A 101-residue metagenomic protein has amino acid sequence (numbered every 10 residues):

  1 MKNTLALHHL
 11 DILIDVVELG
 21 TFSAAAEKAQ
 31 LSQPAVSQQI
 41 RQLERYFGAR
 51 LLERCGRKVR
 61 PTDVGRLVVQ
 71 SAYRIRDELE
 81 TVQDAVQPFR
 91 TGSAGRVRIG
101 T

Functional and structural regions predicted by a protein language model:
A6-H9, Q33, G65, A72 (+1 more regions): The N-cap/first-turn positions of alpha helices within or immediately adjacent to helix-turn-helix DNA-binding domains
I12-V16, V68: Short alpha-helical "packing" element that flanks the helix-turn-helix/winged-helix DNA-binding module
V16-L31: Short helix-boundary/capping micro-motifs
K28-A29, I40, F47, V68: Core residues of bacterial helix-turn-helix
E44-P61, R66: A short LG(V/I)-centered, amphipathic sequence patch enriched for acidic residue(s) preceding the LG motif
Y46-F47, V68-R90: Alpha-helical linker/hinge and terminal dimerization helices associated with HTH transcriptional regulators
Q87-T101: Interdomain hinge and pocket-entrance segments immediately C-terminal to HTH DNA-binding domains
